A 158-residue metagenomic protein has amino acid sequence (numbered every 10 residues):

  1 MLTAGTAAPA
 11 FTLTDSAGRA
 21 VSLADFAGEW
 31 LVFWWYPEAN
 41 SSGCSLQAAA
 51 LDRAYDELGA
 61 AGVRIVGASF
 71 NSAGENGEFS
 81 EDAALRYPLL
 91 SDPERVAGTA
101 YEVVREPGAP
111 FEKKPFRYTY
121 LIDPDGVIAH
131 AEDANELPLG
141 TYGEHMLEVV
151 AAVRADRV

Functional and structural regions predicted by a protein language model:
M1-V158: Chalcogenol-based redox active-site neighborhoods
